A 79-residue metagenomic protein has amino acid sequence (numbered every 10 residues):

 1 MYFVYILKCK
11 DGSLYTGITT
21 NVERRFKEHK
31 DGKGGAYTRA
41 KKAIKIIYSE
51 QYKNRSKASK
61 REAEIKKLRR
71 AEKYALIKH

Functional and structural regions predicted by a protein language model:
M1-Y52, S56-K66, R70-H79: GIY-YIG nuclease catalytic motif and its immediate N-terminal context
